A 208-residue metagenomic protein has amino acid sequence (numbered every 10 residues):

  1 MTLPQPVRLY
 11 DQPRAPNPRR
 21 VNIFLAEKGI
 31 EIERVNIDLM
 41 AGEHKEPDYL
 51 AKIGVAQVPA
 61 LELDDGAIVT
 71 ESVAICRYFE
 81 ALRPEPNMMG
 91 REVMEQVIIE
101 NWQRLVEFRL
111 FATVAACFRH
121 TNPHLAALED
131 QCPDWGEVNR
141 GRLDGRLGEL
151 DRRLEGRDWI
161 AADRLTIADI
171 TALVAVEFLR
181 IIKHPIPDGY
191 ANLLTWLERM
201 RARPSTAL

Functional and structural regions predicted by a protein language model:
M1-P133, E137: GST-like domain detector, emphasizing the conserved glutathione-binding G-site in the N-terminal thioredoxin-like
T2, Q103-P204: GST-like fold's C-terminal all-alpha helical module
L25, S205-T206: Short beta-strand edge/turn micro-motifs at domain boundaries
